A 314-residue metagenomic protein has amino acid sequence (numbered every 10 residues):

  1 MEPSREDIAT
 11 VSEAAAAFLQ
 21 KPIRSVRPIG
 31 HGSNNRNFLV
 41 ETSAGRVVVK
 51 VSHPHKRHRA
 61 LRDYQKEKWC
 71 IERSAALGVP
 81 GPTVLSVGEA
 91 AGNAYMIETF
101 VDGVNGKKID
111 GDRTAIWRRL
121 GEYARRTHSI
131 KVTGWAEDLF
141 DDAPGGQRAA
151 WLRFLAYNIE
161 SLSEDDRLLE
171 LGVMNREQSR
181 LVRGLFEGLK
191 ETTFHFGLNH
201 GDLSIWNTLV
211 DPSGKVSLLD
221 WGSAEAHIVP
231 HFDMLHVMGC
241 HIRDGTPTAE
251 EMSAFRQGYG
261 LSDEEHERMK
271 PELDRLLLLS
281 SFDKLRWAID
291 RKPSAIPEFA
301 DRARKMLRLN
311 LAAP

Functional and structural regions predicted by a protein language model:
S4-P22, S129-G201, A303-L307: An alpha-helical support segment within catalytic cores of ATP-dependent transferases
Q20-R27, L171-R176, S262-L273: Short, surface-exposed acidic
R27-G145: ATP-binding pocket architecture of kinase catalytic cores
N35-E41, V48-V49, R180-F232: Active-site acidic catalytic loop and adjacent metal/ATP-binding pocket of ATP-dependent phosphoryl transfer enzymes
G78, G88, T127-G134, L189 (+6 more regions): A general structural signal marking secondary-structure boundaries and capping sites
T114-I116, S217, D233-V237: Glycine-rich, phosphate-binding/catalytic loops in enzymes
H231-D263, L277-S294, A303: Active-site activation/catalytic loop segments of kinase-like enzymes and analogous catalytic loops in related
